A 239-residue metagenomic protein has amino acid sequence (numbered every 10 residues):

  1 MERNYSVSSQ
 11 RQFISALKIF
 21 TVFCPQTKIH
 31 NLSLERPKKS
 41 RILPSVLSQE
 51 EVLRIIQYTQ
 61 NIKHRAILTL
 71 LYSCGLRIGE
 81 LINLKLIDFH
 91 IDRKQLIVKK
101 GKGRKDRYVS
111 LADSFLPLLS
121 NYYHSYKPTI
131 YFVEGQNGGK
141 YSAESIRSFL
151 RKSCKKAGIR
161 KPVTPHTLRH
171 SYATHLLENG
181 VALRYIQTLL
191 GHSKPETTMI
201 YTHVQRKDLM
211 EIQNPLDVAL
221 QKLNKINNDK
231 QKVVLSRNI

Functional and structural regions predicted by a protein language model:
M1-I239: Conserved catalytic core of the tyrosine transesterase superfamily
